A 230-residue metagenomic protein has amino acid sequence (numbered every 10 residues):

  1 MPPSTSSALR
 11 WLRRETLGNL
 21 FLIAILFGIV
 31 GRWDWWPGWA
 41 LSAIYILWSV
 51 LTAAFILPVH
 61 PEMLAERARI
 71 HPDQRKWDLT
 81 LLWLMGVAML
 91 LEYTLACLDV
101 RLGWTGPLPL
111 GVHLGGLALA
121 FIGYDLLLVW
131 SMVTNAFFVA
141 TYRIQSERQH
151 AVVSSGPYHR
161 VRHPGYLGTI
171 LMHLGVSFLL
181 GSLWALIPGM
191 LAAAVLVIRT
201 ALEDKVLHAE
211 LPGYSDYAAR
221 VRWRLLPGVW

Functional and structural regions predicted by a protein language model:
M1-Y158, L167-W230: Membrane-anchoring alpha-helices and their flanking helix-loop junctions
V161: Conserved SAM-binding loop
